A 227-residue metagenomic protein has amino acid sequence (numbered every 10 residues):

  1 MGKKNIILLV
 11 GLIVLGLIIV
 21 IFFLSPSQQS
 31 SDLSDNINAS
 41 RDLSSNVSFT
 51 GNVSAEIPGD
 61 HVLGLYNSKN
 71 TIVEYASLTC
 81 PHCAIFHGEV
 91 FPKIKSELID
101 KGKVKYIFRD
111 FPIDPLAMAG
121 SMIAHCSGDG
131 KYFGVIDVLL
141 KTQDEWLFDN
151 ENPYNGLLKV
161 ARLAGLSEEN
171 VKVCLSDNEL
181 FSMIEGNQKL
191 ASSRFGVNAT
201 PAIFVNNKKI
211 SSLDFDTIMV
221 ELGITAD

Functional and structural regions predicted by a protein language model:
M1-L43, S77, K159-D227: C-terminal cap of thioredoxin/glutaredoxin-like
L33-A55, Y154-N155: Periplasmic c-type cytochrome electron-transfer domains
V53-N70: A short beta-strand-turn-helix
T71-E74, K105-F108, A202-F204: Soluble periplasmic/extracytoplasmic beta-strand elements of cell-envelope proteins
I72, C80, V171: Residue-level signature of catalytic and energy-coupling elements of molecular machines, predominantly ATP/GTP-dependent
A76-L78, A84-R162, L166-S167: Structural alpha/beta surface segment adjacent to cysteine/selenocysteine redox centers across thiol/disulfide enzymes
